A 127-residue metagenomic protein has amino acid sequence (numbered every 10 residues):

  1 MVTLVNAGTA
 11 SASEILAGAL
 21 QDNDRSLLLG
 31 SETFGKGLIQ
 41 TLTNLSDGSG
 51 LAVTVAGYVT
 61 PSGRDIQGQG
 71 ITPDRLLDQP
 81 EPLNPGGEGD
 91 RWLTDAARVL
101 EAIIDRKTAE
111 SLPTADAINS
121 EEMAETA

Functional and structural regions predicted by a protein language model:
M1-A127: C-terminal "post-core" interaction segments
